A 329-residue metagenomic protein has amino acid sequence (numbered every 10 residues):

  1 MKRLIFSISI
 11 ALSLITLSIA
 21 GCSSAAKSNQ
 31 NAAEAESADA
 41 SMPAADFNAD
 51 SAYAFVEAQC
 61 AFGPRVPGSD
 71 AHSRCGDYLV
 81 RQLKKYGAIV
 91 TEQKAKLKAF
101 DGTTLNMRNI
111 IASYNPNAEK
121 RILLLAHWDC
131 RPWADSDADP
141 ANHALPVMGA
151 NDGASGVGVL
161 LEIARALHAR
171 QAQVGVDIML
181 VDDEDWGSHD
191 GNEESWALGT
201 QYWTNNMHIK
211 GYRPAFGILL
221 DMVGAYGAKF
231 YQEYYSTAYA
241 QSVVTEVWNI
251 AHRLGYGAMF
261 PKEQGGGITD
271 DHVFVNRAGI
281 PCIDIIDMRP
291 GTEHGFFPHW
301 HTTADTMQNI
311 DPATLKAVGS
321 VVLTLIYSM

Functional and structural regions predicted by a protein language model:
M1-I10: Bacterial N-terminal signal peptides that target proteins for export
S18-G21: C-terminal motif of bacterial Sec signal peptides marking the signal peptidase cleavage site
S23-A26: Bacterial signal peptide processing site
S28-C75, Y86, E293-N309: N-terminal capping segment at the start of a domain
D39-D46, A61-D70, L97-F100, H143-A154 (+5 more regions): Second-shell loop/turn segments in exported
A58, P64-N117: A non-catalytic alpha/beta surface segment that caps or lines the substrate-entry region of metallo-dependent hydrolase
K94, T104, F216, A225-M329: Active-site-adjacent substrate-binding region of metalloamidase/peptidase-like peptide-processing proteins
A144-S242, G267: Acidic/histidine-rich catalytic neighborhood of metal-dependent amide-processing enzymes
